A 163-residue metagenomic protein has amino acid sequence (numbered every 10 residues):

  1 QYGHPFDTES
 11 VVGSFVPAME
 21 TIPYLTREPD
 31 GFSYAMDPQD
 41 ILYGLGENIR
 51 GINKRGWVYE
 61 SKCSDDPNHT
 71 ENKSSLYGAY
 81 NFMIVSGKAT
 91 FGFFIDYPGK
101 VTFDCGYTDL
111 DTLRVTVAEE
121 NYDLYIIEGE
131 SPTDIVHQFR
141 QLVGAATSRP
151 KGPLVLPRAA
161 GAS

Functional and structural regions predicted by a protein language model:
Q1-K151, R158-G161: Catalytic and substrate-binding clefts that recognize carbohydrates or anionic sugar/phosphate headgroups
